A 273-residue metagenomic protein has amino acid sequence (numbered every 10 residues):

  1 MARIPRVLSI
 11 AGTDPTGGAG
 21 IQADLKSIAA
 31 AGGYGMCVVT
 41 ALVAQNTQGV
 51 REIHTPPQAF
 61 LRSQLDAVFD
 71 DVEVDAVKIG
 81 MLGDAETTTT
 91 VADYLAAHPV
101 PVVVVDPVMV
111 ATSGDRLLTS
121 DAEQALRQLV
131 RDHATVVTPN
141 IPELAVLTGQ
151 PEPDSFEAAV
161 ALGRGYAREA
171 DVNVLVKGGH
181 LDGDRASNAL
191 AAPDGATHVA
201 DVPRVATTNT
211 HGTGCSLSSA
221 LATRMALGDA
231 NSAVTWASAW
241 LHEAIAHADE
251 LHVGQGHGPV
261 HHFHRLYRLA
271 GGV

Functional and structural regions predicted by a protein language model:
M1-I4, S9, G20, D184-A200: Acidic-glycine-rich active-site phosphate/pyrophosphate-binding loop
A2-S9, I21, K26-T112, F263-L269: Conserved N-terminal subdomain of the carbohydrate kinase-like
I4, T55, N231-V273: Charged C-terminal helix
I10-T16, T197-H211: Short pre-catalytic strand/loop immediately N-terminal to key active-site residues, enriched for Gly-Thr
S27, A145-V146, T207-A230, V234: Short, small-residue alpha-helix embedded
A31-M36, A196-H198, R224-A239: Phosphate-handling active-site elements
S120-T197, G228: Conserved phosphate/ATP/ADP-binding segment of small-molecule kinases
